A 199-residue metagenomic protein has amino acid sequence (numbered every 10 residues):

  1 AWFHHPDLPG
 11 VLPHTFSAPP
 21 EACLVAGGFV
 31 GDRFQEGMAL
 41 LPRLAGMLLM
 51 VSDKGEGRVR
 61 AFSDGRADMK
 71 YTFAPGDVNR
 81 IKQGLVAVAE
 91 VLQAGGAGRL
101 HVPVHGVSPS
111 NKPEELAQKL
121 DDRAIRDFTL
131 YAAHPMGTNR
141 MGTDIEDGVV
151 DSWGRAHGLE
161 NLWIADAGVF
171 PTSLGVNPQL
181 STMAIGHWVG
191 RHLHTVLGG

Functional and structural regions predicted by a protein language model:
A1-L92, A124, A132-P135, H157 (+2 more regions): FAD cofactor-binding and catalytic pocket of flavoenzymes
G46-L48, N139, G186: Short beta-strand scaffold segments in enzyme catalytic cores
L85, A89-G96, G190-L197: Structural signal for hydrophobic packing residues in well-ordered secondary-structure cores of soluble enzyme domains
A97-S173, Q179: A glycine-rich dinucleotide-binding beta-alpha-beta segment and adjacent secondary-structure elements that constitute
V102, P109-S110, R191-G199: Active-site-proximal substrate-binding core of FAD-dependent oxidoreductases
T172-L193: A conserved FAD-binding loop/helix module that cradles the flavin
